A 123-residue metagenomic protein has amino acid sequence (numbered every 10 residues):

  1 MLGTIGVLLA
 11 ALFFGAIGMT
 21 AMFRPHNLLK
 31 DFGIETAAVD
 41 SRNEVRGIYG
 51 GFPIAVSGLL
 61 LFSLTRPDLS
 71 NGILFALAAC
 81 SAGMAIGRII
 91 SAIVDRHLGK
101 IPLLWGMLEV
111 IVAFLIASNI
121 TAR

Functional and structural regions predicted by a protein language model:
I5-A21: N-terminal signal-anchor transmembrane alpha helix
I17-T20, R24, I34, A92-G106 (+1 more regions): Anionic, Ser/Thr-rich low-complexity intrinsically disordered regions
G18-M19, L60-L61, R88-I89, F114-A117: Alpha-helical transmembrane segments of multipass membrane proteins
R24-R42: Cytosolic, membrane-interface loops and tails of multi-pass inner-membrane proteins
S41-G47, L104-A117: Small-residue-rich segments of transmembrane alpha-helices in multi-pass membrane proteins, especially helix faces
R42-L64, A79-C80: Core segments of alpha-helical transmembrane spans in multipass integral membrane proteins
S63-L103: Transmembrane helix-loop-helix
A117-R123: Juxtamembrane boundary at the C-terminal end of a transmembrane helix
